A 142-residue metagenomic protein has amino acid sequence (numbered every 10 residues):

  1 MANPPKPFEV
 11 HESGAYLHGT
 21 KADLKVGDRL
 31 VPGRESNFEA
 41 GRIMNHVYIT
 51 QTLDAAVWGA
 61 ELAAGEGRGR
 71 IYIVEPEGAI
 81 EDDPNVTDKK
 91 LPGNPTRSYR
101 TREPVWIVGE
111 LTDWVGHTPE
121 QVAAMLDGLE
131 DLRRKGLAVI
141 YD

Functional and structural regions predicted by a protein language model:
M1-H46, E61-L62, G69: ADP-ribose/NAD+-binding catalytic cleft of ART/PARP-like enzymes
H18-K21, D28-R29, G67-D142: Active-site and NAD+-binding cores of ADP-ribose-processing enzymes
I43-V47, R100-E103: Short, surface-exposed, polar/charged, turn-prone segments marking secondary-structure boundaries
L53-G67: Short active-site loop/helix that positions an aromatic residue
